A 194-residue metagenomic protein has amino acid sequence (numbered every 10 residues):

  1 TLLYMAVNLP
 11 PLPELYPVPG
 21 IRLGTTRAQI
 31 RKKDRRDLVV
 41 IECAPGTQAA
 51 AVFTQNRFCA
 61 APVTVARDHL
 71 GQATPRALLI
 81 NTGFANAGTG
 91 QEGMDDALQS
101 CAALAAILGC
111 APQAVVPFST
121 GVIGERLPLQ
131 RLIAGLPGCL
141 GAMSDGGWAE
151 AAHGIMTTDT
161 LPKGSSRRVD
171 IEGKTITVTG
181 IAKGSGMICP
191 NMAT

Functional and structural regions predicted by a protein language model:
L2-T54, F58: N-terminal amphipathic/basic leader segments beginning at the initiator methionine
E14, V18, A77, T82-F84 (+3 more regions): N-terminal hydrophobic or amphipathic segments with adjacent small-residue motifs that include Sec signal peptides
L15, I30-K32, Q55-R57, Q72 (+4 more regions): A generic structural signal for short, solvent-exposed coil/turn residues that cap or connect secondary-structure
P19, L23, T82, T89 (+3 more regions): Short glycine-rich loop/turn motifs that provide flexible caps or phosphate-binding loops at active sites
I21, L38, A61, L78 (+1 more regions): A broad, low-specificity signal marking well-ordered, structured residues that form hydrophobic/aromatic
L23-T25, K32, T54-Q55, V65-R67 (+8 more regions): Generic structural "secondary-structure junction" signal
I41-A97, I107, M187-T194: Glycine-rich phosphate/pyrophosphate-binding loop regions near the starts of catalytic domains
L98-T194: Glycine-rich, mobile lid/loop segments that gate access to catalytic sites or pores
